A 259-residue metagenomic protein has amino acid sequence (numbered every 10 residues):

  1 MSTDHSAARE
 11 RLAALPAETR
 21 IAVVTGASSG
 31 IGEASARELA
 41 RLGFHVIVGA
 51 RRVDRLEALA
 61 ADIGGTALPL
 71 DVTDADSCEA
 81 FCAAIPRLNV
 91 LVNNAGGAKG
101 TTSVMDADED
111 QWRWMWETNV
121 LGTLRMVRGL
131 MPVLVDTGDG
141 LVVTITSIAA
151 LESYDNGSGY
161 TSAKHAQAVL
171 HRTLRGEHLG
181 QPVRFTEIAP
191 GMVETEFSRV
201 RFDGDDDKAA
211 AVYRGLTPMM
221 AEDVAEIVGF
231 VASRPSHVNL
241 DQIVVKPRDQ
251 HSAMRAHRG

Functional and structural regions predicted by a protein language model:
S28-S29: Conserved glycine-rich cofactor-binding loop
P69-A80, E109: The beta1-alpha1 cofactor-binding region of Rossmann-like NAD(H)/NADP(H)-dependent oxidoreductases
T102-V104, Q111-R113: Substrate-binding pocket helix/loop in short-chain dehydrogenase/reductase
V127, A163-A166: Active-site helix of classical SDR
S147: Residue(s) in the substrate-gating loop at a strand-loop-helix junction that position the organic substrate next
E152, T173-V183: Active-site-adjacent segment of SDR/Rossmann-fold oxidoreductases
V183, E187-G191, D207-M254: C-terminal helical subdomain
